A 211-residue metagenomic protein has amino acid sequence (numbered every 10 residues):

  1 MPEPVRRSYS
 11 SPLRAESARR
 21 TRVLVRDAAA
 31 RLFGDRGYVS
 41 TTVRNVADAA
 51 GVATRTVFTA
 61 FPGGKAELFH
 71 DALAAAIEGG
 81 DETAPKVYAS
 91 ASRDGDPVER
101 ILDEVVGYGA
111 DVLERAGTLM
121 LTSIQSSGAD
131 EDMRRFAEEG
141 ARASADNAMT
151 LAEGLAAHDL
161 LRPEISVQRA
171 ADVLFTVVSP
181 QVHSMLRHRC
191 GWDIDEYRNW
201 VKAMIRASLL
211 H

Functional and structural regions predicted by a protein language model:
M1-R20: N-terminal intrinsically disordered/low-complexity leader segments
A18, R22, R26, L73 (+5 more regions): Amphipathic, non-transmembrane alpha-helical scaffold segments
L24, A28-D71: Helix-turn-helix
L24, A28-R36, K86-A91, L119 (+4 more regions): Solvent-exposed, amphipathic alpha-helical segments
E67-A89: Histidine- and aromatic-rich ligand-binding microenvironments
A84-E114, A171: Hydrophobic alpha-helical connector segments
G107-I124, E131-H158, Q168-D172, R206-L209: Amphipathic alpha-helical packing segments from all-alpha helical-bundle domains
A156-A203: Hydrophobic/aromatic-rich alpha-helical bundle segments in the mid-to-C-terminal region
